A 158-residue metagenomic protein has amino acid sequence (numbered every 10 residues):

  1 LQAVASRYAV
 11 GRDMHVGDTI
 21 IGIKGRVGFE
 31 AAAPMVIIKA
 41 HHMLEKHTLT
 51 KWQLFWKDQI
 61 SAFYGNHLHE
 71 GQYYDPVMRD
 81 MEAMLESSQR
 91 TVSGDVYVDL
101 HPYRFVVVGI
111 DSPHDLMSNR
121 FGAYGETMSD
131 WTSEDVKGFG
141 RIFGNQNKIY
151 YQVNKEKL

Functional and structural regions predicted by a protein language model:
V4-L158: Peripheral terminal appendages
